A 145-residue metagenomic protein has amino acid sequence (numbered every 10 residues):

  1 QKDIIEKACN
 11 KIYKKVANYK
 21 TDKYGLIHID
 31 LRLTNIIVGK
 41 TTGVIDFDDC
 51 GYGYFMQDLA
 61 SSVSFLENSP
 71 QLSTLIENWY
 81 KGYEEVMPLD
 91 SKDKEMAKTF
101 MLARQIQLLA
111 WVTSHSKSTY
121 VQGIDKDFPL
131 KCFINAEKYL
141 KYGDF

Functional and structural regions predicted by a protein language model:
Q1-H28, T74-E77, E95-T99: ATP-dependent phospho-/nucleotidyl transfer catalytic cores
I12-Y19, R104-L108, L140-D144: Short secondary-structure junctions and interdomain/linker hinges
Y13-Q57: Active-site acidic catalytic loop and adjacent metal/ATP-binding pocket of ATP-dependent phosphoryl transfer enzymes
M56-P88, R104-Y120: Active-site activation/catalytic loop segments of kinase-like enzymes and analogous catalytic loops in related
P88-A103, E137-F145: Charged/polar, low-hydrophobicity segments characteristic of intrinsically disordered regions and flexible loops
L108-F145: ATP/Mg2+ or Mg2+-diphosphate-binding catalytic cores that bind nucleotide phosphates or diphosphates via glycine-rich
